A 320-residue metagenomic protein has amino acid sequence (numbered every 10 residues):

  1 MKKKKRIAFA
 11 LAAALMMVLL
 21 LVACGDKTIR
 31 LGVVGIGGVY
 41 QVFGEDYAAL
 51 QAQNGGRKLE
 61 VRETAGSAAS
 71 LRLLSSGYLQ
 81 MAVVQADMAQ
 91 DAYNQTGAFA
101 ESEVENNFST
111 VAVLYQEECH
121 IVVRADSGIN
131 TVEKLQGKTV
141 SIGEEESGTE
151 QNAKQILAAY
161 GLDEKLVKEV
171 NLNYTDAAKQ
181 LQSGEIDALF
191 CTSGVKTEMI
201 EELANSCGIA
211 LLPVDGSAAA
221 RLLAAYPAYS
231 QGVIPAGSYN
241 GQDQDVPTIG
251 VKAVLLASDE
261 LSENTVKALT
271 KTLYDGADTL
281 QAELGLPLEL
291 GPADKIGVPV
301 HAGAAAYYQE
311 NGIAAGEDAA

Functional and structural regions predicted by a protein language model:
M1-L11: Bacterial N-terminal signal peptides that target proteins for export
L20-A23: C-terminal motif of bacterial Sec signal peptides marking the signal peptidase cleavage site
K27-L59, Q116-S183, D294, V298-G303: Bilobed "Venus flytrap"/periplasmic-binding protein-like clamshell domains and structurally analogous long
V39-S75, Q80-A82, Q242-D243: Extracytoplasmic small-molecule ligand-binding "clamshell" domains of the periplasmic binding protein/Venus flytrap
F43, L172, D176, S183 (+5 more regions): An extracytoplasmic/periplasmic, membrane-proximal ligand-sensing/linker region
S75-V111: N-terminal segment of the mature folded domain
A86-M88, Q95-F99, S127, D163-L255: Pocket-lining segment of extracytoplasmic ligand-binding domains
A100-L114, C119, S238-P247: A structural signal for short loop-to-beta-strand junctions that line the ligand-binding cleft of periplasmic/secreted
